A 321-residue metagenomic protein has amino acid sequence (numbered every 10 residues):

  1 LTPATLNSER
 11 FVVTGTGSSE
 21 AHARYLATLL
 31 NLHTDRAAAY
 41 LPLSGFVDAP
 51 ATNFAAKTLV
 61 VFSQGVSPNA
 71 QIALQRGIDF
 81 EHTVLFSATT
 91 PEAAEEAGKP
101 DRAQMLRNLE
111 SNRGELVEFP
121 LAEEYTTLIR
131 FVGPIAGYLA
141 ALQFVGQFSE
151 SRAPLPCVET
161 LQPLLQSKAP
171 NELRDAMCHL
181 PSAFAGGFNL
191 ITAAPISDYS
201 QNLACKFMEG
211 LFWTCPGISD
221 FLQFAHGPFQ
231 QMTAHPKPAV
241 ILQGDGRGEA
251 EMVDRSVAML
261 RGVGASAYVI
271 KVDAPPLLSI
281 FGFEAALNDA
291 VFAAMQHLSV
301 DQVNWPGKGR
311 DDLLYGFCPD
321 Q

Functional and structural regions predicted by a protein language model:
L1-E9, R113-H235, L313-Q321: Active-site phosphate/pyrophosphate-binding segments
L6-V158, H235-D273: Glycine-rich phosphate-binding loops that contact phosphosugars or nucleotide phosphates
G17-A21, Y25, V132-L139, A194-D198 (+4 more regions): Conserved active-site and cofactor/substrate-binding residues in soluble primary-metabolism enzymes
T28, L32, C205, E209 (+2 more regions): Short, well-ordered alpha-helices that flank and scaffold nucleotide-derived cofactor binding pockets
T34-A38, L211, C215, Q302: Secondary-structure boundary/capping signal
A51-T52, A97-G98, G227-Q230, F281: Short secondary-structure transition/capping segments
A225-P228, E249-E251, P276-F281: Short active-site-adjacent structural elements
R261-Q321: Charge-biased C-terminal accessory regions appended to nucleic-acid-, cytoskeletal NTPase
